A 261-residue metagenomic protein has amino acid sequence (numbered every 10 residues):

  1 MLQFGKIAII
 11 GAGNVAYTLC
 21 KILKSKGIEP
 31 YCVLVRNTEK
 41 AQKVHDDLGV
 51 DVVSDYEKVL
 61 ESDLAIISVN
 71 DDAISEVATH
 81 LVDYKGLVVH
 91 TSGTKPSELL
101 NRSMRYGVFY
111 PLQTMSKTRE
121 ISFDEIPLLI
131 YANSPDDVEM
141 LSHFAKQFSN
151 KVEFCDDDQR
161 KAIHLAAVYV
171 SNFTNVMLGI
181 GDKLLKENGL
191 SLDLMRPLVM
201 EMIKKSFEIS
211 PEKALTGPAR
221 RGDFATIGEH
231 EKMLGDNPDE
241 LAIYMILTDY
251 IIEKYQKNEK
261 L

Functional and structural regions predicted by a protein language model:
M1-S54: NAD(P)+-binding Rossmann beta1-loop-alpha1 motif at the extreme N-terminus of oxidoreductases
Q3-K6, K85, E125: Phosphate-coordination loops involved in phosphoryl transfer and adenosine-cofactor binding
A8-I9, I67, I130: Hydrophobic Val/Ile/Leu positions in short beta-strands of Rossmann-like dinucleotide-binding domains
I28-E29, G86, M104, N150 (+1 more regions): Short phosphate-binding/catalytic loops that engage adenosine nucleotides
T38-I121: Rossmann-like NAD(P)(H) cofactor-binding subdomain of soluble oxidoreductases
V44-D47, E120-A162, A166, V170-F207 (+2 more regions): Internal alpha-helical scaffold of NAD(P)-dependent oxidoreductase catalytic cores
K204-L261: Interdomain hinge/lid region at the active-site interface of Rossmann-like NAD(P)-dependent oxidoreductases
